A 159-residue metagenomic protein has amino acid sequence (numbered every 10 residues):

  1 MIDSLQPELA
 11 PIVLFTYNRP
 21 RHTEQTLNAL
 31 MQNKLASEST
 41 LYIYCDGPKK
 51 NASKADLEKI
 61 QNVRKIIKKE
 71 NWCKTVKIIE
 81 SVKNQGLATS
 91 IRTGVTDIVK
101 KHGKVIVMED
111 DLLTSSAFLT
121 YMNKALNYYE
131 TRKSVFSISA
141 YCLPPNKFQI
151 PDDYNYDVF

Functional and structural regions predicted by a protein language model:
I2-V107, L112-F159: An acidic/histidine-cluster motif and surrounding catalytic segment that typifies divalent-metal-assisted enzyme active
